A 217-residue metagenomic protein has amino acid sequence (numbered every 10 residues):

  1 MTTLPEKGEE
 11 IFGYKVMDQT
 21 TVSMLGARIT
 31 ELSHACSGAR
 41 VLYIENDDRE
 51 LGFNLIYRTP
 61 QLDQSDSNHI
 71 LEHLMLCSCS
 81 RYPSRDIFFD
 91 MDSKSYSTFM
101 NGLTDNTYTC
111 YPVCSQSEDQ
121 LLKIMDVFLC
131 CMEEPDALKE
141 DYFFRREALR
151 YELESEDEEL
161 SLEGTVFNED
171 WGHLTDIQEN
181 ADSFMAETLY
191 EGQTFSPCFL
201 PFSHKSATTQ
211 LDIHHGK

Functional and structural regions predicted by a protein language model:
M1-D48: N- or domain-start disorder-to-order transition segments that initiate the globular core
G8, G13-V16, T21, G38 (+2 more regions): Generic N-terminal leader segments that precede the first folded domain
V22, L32-S33, E45, M91-D92 (+3 more regions): A general structural signal for short secondary-structure junctions and capping/turn motifs
G26-E31, N168-K217: Histidine-acidic residue clusters that define the catalytic metal-binding segment of zinc metallopeptidase domains
G38-A39, M91-T98, Q210-K217: Short amphipathic beta-strand starts and helix->beta connectors
E45-C130, E134-P135, K139-Y142, T175-N180 (+1 more regions): M16/MPP (pitrilysin/insulinase) zinc-metallopeptidase core fold and M16-derived inactive scaffolds
E134-D170: Acidic/histidine-enriched alpha-helical segments
